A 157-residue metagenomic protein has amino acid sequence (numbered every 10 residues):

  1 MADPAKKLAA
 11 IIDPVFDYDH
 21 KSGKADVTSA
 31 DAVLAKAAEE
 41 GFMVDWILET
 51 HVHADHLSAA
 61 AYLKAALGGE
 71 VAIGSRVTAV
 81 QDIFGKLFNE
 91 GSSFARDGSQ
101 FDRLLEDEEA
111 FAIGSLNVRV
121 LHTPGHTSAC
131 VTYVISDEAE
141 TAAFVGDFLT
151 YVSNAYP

Functional and structural regions predicted by a protein language model:
M1, D13, L63, D147: Residue-level signal for inorganic ion chemistry
M1-P4, S136: Short beta-strand-to-loop junctions in surface cap/lid or active-site-entrance loops
A5-I11, A139-G146: Short coil-to-beta-strand
A9, F16-L116, T141, Y151: Active-site HxH/HxHxD metal-binding segment of metal-dependent hydrolases
I12, G125, F144-D147, V152: Active-site flanking residues adjacent to catalytic metal/cofactor-binding acidic residues
D45-H51, T123, T127, V145-G146: Ser/Thr-glycine-rich phosphate-binding loops at phosphate-binding pockets of nucleotides, nucleotide cofactors
E108-E138, A142: Core dinuclear metal-dependent hydrolase active-site scaffold
S153-P157: Surface-exposed cleft-lining segments at the edges of enzyme active sites
